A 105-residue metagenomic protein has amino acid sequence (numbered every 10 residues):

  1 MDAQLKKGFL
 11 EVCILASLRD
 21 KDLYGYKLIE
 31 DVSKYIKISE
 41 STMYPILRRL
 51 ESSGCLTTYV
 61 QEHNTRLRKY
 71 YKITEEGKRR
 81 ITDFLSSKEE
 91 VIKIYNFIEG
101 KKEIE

Functional and structural regions predicted by a protein language model:
D2-T42: N-terminal helix-turn-helix DNA-binding core of bacterial DNA-binding proteins
L47-R49: Short, hydrophobic-biased segments on the C-terminal half of alpha helices that form "recognition helices"
S53-L67, K72: Beta-hairpin "wing" of winged helix-turn-helix
T82-E105: Amphipathic alpha-helical dimerization/coiled-coil segments that flank or bridge DNA-binding/regulatory modules
